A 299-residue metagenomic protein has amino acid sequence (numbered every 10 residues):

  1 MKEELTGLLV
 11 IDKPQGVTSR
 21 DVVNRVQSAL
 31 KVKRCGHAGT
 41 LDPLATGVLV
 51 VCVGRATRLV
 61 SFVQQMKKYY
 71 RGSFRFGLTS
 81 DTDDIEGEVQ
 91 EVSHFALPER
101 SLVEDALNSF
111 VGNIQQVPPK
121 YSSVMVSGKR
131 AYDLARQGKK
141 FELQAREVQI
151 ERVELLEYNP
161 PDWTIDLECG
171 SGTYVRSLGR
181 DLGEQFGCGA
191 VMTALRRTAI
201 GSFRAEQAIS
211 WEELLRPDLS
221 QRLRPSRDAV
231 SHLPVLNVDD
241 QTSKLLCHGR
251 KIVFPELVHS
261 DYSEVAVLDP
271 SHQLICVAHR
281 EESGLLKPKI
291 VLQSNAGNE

Functional and structural regions predicted by a protein language model:
M1-P14, R20-H37, L41, A45 (+2 more regions): Accessory RNA 3′-end/elbow-binding domains used by RNA modification enzymes
M1-S171, V175-I209: Catalytic cores of RNA-modifying enzymes
